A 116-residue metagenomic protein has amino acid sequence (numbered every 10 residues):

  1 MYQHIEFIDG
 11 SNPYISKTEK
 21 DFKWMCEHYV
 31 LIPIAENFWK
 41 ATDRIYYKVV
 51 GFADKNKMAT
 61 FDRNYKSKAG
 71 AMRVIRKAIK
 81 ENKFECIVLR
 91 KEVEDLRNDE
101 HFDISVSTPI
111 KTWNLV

Functional and structural regions predicted by a protein language model:
Y2-D9, C26-M58: Short aromatic-glycine-(Arg/Gly/Cys) micro-motifs in beta-strand/loop hairpins
I5, L31, Y47-V49, Y65 (+4 more regions): Hydrophobic beta-strand residues in large extracellular and virion-surface proteins
I5-I8, K17, W39, K91 (+2 more regions): Short linear motifs centered on Gly/Pro in flexible linkers and helix caps
G10-P13, F22: Glycine/tyrosine- and acidic-biased, solvent-exposed loop/turn segments at the edges of beta-strands
T18-C26, N56-M58, Y65-I87: A short, charged, amphipathic alpha-helix used as a generic interaction element across diverse proteins
V30-I34, V50-A53, I87-E94, D99-K111: Short beta-strand segments and strand-loop junctions that repeat across beta-rich extracellular domains
N114-V116: Short acidic DE-rich linear segments
